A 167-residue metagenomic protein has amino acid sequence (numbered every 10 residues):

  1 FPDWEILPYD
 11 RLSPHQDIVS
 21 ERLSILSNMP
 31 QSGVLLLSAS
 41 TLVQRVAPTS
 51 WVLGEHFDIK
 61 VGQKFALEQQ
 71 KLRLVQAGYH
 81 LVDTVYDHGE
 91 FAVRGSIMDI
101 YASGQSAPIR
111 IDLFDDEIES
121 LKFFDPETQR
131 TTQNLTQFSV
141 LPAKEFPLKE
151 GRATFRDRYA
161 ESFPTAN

Functional and structural regions predicted by a protein language model:
F1-N167: ASCE RecA-like P-loop NTPase motor cores that couple ATP hydrolysis to mechanical translocation on nucleic acids
